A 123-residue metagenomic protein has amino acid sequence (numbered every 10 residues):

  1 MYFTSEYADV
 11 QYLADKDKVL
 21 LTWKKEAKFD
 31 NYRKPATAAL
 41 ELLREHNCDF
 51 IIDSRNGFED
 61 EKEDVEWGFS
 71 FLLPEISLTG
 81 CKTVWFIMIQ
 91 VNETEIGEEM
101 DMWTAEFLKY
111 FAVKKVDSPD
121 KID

Functional and structural regions predicted by a protein language model:
M1-D123: Amphipathic, Lys/Arg-enriched alpha-helical "gate/interface" segment within cytosolic domains that mediates
